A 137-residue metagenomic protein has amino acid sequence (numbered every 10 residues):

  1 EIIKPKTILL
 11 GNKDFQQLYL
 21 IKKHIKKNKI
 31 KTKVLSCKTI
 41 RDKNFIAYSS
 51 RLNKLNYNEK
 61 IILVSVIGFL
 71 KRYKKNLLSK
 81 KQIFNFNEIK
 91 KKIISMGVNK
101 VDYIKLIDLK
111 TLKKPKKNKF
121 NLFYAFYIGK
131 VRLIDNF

Functional and structural regions predicted by a protein language model:
E1-V98, K130, F137: Nucleotidyltransferase catalytic core that binds NTPs
K92-F137: Phosphate/ribose-recognition catalytic cores of enzymes acting on nucleotide-derived substrates
